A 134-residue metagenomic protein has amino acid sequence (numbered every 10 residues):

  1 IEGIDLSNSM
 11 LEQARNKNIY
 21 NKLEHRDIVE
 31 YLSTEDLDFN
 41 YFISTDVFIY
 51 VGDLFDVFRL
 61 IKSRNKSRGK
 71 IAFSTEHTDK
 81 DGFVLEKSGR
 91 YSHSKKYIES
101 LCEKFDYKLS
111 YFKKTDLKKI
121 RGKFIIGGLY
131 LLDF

Functional and structural regions predicted by a protein language model:
I1-Y31: Class I SAM-dependent methyltransferase SAM/SAH-binding core
Y20, D38-N40: Local beta-strand N-terminus motif with an aromatic residue
I43: A conserved beta-strand element that flanks and buttresses the S-adenosyl-L-methionine
V47: Hydrophobic adenine-recognition pocket in adenosine-nucleotide-binding enzymes
F55-K70: A short glycine-rich, Lys/Arg-flanked "PGG" loop and its adjoining helix->strand segment in the class I
F73-Y91: Short, glycine-/aromatic-enriched active-site segment of Class I SAM-dependent methyltransferases
R90-D106, F112: Short alpha-helix
D116-F134: Core SAM-dependent methyltransferase catalytic element
